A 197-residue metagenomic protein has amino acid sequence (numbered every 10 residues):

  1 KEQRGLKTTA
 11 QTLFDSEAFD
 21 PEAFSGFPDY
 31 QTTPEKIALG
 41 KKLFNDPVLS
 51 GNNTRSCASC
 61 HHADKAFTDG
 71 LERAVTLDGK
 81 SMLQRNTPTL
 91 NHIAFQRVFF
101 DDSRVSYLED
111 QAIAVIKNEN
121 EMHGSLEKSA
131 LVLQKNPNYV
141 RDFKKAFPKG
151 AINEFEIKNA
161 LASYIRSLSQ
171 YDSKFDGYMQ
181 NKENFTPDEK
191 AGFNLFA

Functional and structural regions predicted by a protein language model:
K1-A197: Periplasmic c-type cytochrome electron-transfer domains
